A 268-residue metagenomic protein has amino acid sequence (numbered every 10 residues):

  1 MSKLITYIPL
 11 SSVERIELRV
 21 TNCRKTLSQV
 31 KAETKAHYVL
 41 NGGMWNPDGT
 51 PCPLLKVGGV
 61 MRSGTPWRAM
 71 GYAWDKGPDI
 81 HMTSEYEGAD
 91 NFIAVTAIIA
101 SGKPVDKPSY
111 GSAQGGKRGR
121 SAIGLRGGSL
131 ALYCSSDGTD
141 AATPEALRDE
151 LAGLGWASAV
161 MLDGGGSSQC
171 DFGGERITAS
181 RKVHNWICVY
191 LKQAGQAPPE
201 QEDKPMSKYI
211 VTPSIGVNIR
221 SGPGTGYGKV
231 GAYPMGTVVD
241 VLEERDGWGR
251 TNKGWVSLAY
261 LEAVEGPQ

Functional and structural regions predicted by a protein language model:
M1-E202: Gly/Ser/Thr/Pro-rich low-complexity, intrinsically disordered segments
E33, T212-I215: Short proline/glycine-enriched turn/loop motifs at strand-loop junctions of beta-rich domains
G77-D79, S129, G216, W248 (+1 more regions): Structural motif
K192-K208, A263-Q268: Low-complexity, Pro/Thr/Ser/Gly/Ala-rich linker/spacer regions in secreted, extracellular modular proteins
P223-G228: Short alpha-helix capping/helix-loop boundary micro-motifs
V230-V264: SH3/SH3-like beta-barrel superfamily modules
